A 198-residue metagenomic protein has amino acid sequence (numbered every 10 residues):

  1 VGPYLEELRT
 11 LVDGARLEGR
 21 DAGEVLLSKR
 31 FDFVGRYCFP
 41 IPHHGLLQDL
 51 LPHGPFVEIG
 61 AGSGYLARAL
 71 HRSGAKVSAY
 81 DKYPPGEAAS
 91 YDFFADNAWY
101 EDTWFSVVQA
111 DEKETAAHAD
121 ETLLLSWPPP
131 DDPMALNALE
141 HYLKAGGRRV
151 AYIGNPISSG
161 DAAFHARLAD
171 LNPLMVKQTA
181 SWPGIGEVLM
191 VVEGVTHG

Functional and structural regions predicted by a protein language model:
V1-P52: S-adenosyl-L-methionine
G54-G62: Conserved class I S-adenosyl-L-methionine
G64-R68: Glycine-rich SAM-binding Motif I of class I
H71: Gly/Ala-rich phosphate-binding loop of Rossmann-like dinucleotide-binding domains, activating on the conserved
V77-K82: Conserved SAM-binding motif I beta-strand of class I
Y83-D120: S-adenosyl-L-methionine
E121-P133: A short SAM/SAH-binding and catalytic strip from SAM-dependent methyltransferases
P130-T196: C-terminal substrate-binding/active-site "lid" region of AdoMet-derived donor-dependent transferases
